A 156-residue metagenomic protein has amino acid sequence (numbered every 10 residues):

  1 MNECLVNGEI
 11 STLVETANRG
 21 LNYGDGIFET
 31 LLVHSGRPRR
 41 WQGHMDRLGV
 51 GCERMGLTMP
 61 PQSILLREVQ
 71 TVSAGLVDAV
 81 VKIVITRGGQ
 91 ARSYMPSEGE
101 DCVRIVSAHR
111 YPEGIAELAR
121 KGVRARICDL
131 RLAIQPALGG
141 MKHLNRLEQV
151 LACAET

Functional and structural regions predicted by a protein language model:
M1-A74, T86, R92-T156: Helix-start/capping segments and mature chain N-termini
D78-A79: Short N-terminal helix-loop-first-beta-strand/juxtamembrane motif that initiates sensory/input modules
